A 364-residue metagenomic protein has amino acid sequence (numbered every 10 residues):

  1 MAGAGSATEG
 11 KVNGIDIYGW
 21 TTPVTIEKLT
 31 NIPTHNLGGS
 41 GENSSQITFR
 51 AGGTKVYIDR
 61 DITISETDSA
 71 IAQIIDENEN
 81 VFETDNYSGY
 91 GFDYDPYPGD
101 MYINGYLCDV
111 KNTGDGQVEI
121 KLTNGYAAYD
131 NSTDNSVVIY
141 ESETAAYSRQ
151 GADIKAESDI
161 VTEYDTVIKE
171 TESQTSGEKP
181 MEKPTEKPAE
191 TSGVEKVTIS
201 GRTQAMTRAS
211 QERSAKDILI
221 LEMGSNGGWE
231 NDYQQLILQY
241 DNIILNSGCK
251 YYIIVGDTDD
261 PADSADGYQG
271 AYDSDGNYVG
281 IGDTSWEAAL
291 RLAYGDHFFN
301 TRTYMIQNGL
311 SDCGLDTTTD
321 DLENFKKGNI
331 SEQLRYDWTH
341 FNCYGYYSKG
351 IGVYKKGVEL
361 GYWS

Functional and structural regions predicted by a protein language model:
M1-W20, S40-S44: Catalytic nucleophile-elbow at a beta strand-turn-alpha helix junction centered on a G-D-S/GDSL motif, marking
G19-I32, T48-S364: Alpha-helical cap/lid subdomain in secreted, periplasmic, or secretory-pathway luminal O-acyl-processing enzymes
N36-L37: Short beta-strand->alpha-helix linker/helix-N-cap micro-motif that forms a surface specificity/interaction loop
